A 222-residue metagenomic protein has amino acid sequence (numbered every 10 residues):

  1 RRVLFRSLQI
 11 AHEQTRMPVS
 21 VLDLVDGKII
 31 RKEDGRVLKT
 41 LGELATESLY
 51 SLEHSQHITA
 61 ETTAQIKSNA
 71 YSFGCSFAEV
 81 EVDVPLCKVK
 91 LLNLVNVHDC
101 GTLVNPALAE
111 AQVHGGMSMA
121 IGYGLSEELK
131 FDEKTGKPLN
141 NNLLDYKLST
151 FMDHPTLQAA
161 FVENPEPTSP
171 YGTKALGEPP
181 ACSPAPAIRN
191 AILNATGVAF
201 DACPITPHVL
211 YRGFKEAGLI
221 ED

Functional and structural regions predicted by a protein language model:
R2-D222: C-terminal catalytic domains of large/alpha subunits in multi-subunit enzymes
